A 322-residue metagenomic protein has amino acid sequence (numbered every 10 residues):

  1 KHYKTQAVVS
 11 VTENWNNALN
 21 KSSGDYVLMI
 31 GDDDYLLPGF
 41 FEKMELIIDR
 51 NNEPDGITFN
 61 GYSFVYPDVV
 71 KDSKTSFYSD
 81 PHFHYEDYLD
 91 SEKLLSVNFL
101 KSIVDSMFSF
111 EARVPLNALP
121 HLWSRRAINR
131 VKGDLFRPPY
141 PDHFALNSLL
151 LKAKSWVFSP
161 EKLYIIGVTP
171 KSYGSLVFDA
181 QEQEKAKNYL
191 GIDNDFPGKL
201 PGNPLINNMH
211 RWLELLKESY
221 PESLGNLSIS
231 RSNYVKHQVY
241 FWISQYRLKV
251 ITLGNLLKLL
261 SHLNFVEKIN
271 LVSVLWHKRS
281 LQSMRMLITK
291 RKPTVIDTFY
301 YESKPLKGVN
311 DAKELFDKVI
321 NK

Functional and structural regions predicted by a protein language model:
K1-Q181: Nucleotide-sugar donor-binding/catalytic module of glycosyltransferases that assemble extracellular/cell-envelope
N60, K162-K322: C-terminal subregions of glycosyltransferases and related glycan-biosynthesis enzymes
